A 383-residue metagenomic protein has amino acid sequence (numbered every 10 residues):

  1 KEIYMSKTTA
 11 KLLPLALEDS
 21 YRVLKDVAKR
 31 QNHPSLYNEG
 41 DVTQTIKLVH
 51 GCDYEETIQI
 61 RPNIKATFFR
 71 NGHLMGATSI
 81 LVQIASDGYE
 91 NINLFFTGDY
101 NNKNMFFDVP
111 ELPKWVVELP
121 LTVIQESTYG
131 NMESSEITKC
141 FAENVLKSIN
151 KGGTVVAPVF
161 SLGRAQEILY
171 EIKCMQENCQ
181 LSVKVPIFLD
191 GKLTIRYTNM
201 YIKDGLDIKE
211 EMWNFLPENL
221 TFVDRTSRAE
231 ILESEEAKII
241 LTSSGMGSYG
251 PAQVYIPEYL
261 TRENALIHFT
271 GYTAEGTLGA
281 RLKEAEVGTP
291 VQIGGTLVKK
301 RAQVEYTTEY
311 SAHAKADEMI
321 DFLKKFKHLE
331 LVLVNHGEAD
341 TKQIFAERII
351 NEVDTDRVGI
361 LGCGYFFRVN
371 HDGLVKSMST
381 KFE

Functional and structural regions predicted by a protein language model:
K1-S182, P186: His/Asp/Glu-rich metal-coordinating catalytic cores of metallo-dependent phosphodiesterases/hydrolases acting on
T8, L74, G98-Y100, S127-Y129 (+6 more regions): Active-site metal-binding loops of divalent metal-dependent hydrolases
A16-L17, L333-V334, E347-E352, I360 (+1 more regions): Amphipathic alpha-helical heptad-repeat segments
L24-K29, D204-E218, P290, V375-E383: A polyampholytic, Gly/Pro-enriched intrinsically disordered region
K114-L119, E258-E263, L323-H328: Short, conserved loop/helix-junction motifs that constitute active-site signature segments in enzyme catalytic cores
E143-L278, V291-Q292, N335, I350-E352: Hard-cation-handling environments
T242, S311-F345, I349: C-terminal, well-structured subdomains that either form a transmembrane helix-short loop-helix hairpin in multi-pass
V291-F322: Generic long, charged, amphipathic alpha-helical segments
